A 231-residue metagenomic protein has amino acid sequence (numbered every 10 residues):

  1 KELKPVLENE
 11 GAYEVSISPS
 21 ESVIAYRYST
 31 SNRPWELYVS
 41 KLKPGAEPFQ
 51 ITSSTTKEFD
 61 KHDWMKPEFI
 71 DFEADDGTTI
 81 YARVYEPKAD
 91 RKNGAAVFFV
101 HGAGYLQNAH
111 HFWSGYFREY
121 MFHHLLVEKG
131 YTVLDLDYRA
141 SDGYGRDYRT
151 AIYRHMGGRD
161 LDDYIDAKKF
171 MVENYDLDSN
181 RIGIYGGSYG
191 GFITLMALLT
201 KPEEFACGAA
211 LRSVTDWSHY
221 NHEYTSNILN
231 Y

Functional and structural regions predicted by a protein language model:
E2-E8: Blade-edge beta-strand/turn elements of extracellular beta-propeller and related beta-sheet repeat scaffolds
L7, E14-Y231: Serine-hydrolase catalytic core recognition
